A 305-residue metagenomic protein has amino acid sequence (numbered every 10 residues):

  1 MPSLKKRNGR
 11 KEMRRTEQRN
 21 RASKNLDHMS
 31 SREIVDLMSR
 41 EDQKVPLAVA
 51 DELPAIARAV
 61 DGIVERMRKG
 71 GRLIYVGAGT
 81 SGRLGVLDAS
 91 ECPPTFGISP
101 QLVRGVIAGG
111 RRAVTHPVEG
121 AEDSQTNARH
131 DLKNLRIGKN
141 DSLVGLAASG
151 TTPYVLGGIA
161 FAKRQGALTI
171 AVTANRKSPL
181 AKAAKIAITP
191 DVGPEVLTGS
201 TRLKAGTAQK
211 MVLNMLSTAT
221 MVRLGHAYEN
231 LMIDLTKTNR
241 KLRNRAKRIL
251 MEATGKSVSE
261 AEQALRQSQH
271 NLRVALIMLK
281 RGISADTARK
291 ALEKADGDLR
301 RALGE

Functional and structural regions predicted by a protein language model:
P2-A48, E52: Cofactor-/ligand-binding subdomain signature composed of acidic, glycine-rich, tryptophan-containing flexible loops
L37-V45, G105-H116, Y228, Q269: Gly-rich Lys/Arg/Thr-decorated short loops/hinges at beta-loop-alpha junctions or inter-strand turns that position
D51-R66: A short, well-structured juxtamembrane/interface segment
G62, G158, L216: Aromatic/hydrophobic pocket-lining residues that form π-stacking "cages" and hydrophobic walls in ligand
R68-K69, R164: Residues at the C-terminal ends
I74-M211, T220-L224: Glycine-rich phosphate-binding loops that contact phosphosugars or nucleotide phosphates
T220-E305: Short, amphipathic alpha-helical interaction segments embedded in low-complexity terminal/linker regions of eukaryotic
